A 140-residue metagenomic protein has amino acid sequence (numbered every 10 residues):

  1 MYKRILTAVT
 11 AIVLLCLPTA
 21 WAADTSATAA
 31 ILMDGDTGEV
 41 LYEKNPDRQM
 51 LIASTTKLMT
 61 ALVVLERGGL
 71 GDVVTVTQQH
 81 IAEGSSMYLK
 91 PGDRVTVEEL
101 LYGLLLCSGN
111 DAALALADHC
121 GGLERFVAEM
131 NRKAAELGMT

Functional and structural regions predicted by a protein language model:
M1-Y2, K44: Intrinsically disordered, low-complexity sequence elements enriched in Ser/Thr/Gly/Pro
Y2-A22: Sec-dependent N-terminal signal peptides of Gram-positive bacterial secreted proteins and lipoproteins
W21-T140: Active-site-adjacent loops and short helices of periplasmic peptidoglycan-processing enzymes
